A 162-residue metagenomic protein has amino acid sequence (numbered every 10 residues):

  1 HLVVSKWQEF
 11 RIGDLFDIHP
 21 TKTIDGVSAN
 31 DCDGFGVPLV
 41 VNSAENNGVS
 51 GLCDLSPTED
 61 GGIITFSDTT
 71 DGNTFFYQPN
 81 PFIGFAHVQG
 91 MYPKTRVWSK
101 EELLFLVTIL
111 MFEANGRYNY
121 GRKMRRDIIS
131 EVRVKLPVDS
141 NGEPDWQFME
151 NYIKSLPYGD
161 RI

Functional and structural regions predicted by a protein language model:
H1-G26, N30-E45, S140-I162: Non-catalytic DNA-recognition/assembly elements of restriction-modification systems
G13-R133: DNA target-recognition domains and sequence-specific DNA-contacting regions of bacterial/archaeal
L136: IQ-motif-like calmodulin-binding regions
